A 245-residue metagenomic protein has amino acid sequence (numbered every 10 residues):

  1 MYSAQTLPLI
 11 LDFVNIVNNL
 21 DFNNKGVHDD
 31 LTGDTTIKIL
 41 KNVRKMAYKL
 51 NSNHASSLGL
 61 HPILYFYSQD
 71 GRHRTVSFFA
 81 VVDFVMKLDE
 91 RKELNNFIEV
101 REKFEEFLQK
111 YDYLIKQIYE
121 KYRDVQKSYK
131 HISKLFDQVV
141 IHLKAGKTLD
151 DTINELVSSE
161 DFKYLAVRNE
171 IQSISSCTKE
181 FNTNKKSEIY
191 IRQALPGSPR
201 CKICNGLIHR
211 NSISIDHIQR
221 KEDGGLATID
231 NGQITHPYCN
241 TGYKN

Functional and structural regions predicted by a protein language model:
M1-Q117, K127-H131: Solvent-exposed functional surfaces
V82-V85, Y190, K202, Q233 (+1 more regions): Generic hydrophobic alpha-helical scaffold/packing signal
M86-E93, Q109, A194, G206-H209 (+3 more regions): Hydrophobic alpha-helix feature that most strongly marks membrane-spanning transmembrane helices and their immediate
E90-F97, F162-I171, S198-I203, R210-S214 (+1 more regions): Extended hydrophobic-aromatic, low-complexity segments
Q117-E180: Acidic, carboxylate-rich catalytic segments that either coordinate divalent cations
V157-I203, L226, D230: Short, charged surface segments at domain edges that flank catalytic/cofactor-binding sites
T183-K186, R200-T235, N245: Histidine-centered nuclease catalytic patch
